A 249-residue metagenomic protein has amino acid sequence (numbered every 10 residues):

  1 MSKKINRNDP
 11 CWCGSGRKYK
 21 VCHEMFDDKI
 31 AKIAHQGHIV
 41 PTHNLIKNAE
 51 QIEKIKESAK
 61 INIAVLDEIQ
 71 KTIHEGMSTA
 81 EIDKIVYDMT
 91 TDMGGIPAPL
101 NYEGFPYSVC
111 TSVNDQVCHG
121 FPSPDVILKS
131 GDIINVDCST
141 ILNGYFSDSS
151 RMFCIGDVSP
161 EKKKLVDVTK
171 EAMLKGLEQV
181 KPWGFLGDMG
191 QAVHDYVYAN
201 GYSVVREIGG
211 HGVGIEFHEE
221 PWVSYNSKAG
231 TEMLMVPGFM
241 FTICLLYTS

Functional and structural regions predicted by a protein language model:
M1-L45: Acidic/negatively charged segments and metal-coordination signatures
N6, H74, K129, K181 (+1 more regions): Residue-level recognition of short, solvent-exposed, well-ordered loop/turn junctions that link secondary-structure
G37, N44-D148: Extended, compositionally biased flexible segments
K129, C154-L165: Acidic, low-complexity central loop/insert segments
G184-E232: Active-site-proximal betaalpha loop/short-helix elements that scaffold phosphoryl/nucleotidyl transfer chemistry
Y247-T248: Conserved small/polar residues in nucleotide/adenosyl-binding loops
